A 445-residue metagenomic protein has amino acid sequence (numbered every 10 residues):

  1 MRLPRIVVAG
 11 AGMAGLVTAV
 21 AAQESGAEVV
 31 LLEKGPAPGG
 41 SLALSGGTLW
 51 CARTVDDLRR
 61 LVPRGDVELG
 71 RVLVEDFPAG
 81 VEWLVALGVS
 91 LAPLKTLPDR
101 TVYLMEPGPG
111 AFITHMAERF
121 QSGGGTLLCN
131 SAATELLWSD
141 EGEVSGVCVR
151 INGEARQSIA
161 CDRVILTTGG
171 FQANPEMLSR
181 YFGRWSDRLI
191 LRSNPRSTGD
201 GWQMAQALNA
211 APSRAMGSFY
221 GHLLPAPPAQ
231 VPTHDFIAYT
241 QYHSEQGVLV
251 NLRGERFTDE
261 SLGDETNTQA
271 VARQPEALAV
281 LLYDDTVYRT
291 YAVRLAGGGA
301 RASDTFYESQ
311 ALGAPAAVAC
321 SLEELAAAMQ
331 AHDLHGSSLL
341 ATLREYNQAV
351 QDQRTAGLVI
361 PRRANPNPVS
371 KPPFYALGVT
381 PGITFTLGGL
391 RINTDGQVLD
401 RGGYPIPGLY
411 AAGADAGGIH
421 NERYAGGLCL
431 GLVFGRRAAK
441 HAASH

Functional and structural regions predicted by a protein language model:
R2-P4, G153-R163: Core beta-strand elements of the Rossmann-like FAD/NAD(P) dinucleotide-binding domain in flavoenzyme oxidoreductases
P4-L31: N-terminal Rossmann-like FAD-binding beta1-loop-alpha1 element of flavoenzymes
G12-M13, P36-A37, L343: Residue-level detector of alpha-helix initiation sites
A27, K34-T126, S131-E135, L249-V250 (+2 more regions): Conserved N-terminal/central alpha/beta ligand/cofactor-binding core
E135, S338-I419: A glycine-rich dinucleotide-binding beta-alpha-beta segment and adjacent secondary-structure elements that constitute
I159-P228, L428: Glycine-rich loop(s) and the adjacent beta-strand/alpha-helix scaffold that form part
W202-M204, A211-L334: An anion/pyrophosphate-binding glycine-rich loop and adjacent beta-alpha core in soluble alpha-beta enzymes
M204-A211, G431-H445: Internal hydrophobic alpha-helix adjacent to the cofactor/substrate pocket in enzyme cavities
